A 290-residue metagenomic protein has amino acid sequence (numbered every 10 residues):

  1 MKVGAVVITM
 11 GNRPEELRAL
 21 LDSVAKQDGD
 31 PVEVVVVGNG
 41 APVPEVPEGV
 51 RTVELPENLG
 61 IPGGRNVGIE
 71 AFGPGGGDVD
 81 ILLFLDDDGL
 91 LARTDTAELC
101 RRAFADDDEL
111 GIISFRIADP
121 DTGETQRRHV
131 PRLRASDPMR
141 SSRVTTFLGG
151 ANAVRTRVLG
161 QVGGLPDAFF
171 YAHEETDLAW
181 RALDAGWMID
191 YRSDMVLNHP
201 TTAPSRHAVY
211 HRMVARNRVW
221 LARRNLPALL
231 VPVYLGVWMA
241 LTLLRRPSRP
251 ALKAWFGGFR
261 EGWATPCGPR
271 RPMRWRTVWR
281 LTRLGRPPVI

Functional and structural regions predicted by a protein language model:
M1-S23: N-proximal low-complexity "stem/linker" segments adjacent to membrane-targeting elements
D22-P31: Short, acidic, metal-binding catalytic loop of nucleotide-sugar glycosyltransferases
L55-P74: Glycine-rich, basic loop-to-helix element that forms the pyrophosphate-binding segment of sugar-nucleotide handling
G77-L90: Short beta-strand-to-loop acidic/aromatic patch adjacent to the donor-nucleotide binding site
L90, T94-Q126: Conserved donor NDP-sugar-binding/catalytic core segment of glycosyltransferases
D119, S136-V154, T176, R206: A recurrent flexible, glycine/aromatic-enriched loop bordering the glycosyltransferase active site that acts as
T146-V154, V158-G163, A168-V196: A short, conserved alpha-helix in the catalytic core of glycosyltransferases
M213, A228-I290: Non-catalytic, C-terminal membrane-associated alpha-helical segments of glycosyltransferases
